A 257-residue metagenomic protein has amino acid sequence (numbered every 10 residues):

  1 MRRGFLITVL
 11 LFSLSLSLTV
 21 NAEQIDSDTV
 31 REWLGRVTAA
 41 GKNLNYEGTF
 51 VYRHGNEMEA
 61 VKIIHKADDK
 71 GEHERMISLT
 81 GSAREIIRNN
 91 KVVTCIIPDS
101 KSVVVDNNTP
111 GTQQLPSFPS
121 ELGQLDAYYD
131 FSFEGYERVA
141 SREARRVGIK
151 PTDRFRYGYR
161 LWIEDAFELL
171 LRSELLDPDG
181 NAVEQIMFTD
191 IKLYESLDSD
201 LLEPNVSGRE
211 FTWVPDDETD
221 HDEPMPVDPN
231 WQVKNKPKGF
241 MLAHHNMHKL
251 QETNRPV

Functional and structural regions predicted by a protein language model:
M1-I7: Bacterial N-terminal signal peptides that target proteins for export
I7-S17: Bacterial N-terminal signal peptides
N21-W33, V51, G55-N56, D153-R156 (+2 more regions): Non-transmembrane domains of secretory- and envelope-associated proteins
A22-D99, A127-L176: N-terminal mature ectodomain segment of secretory-pathway/periplasmic proteins
D69-H73, Q113-P119, L169, Y194-D198: Short, surface-exposed linear segments at secondary-structure transitions and domain or protein termini
I96-S120: Acidic/charged, solvent-exposed loop-and-adjacent secondary-structure segments enriched in E/D, K/R, S/T, and G/P
